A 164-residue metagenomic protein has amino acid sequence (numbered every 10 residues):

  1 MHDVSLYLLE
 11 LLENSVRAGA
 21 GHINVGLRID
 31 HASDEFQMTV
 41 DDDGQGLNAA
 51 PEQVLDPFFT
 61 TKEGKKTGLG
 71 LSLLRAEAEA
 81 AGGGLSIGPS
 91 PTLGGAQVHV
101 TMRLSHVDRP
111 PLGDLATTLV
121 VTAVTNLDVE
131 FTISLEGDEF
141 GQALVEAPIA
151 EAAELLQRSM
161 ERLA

Functional and structural regions predicted by a protein language model:
H2, L6-Y7, E13-L115, I133-D138: Conserved beta-strand-loop-beta-strand hairpin that lines the nucleotide-binding pocket of ATP/GTP-utilizing enzymes
L104-A164: N-terminal assembly/transducer modules of large multi-domain enzymes, emphasizing dimerization/partner-binding
